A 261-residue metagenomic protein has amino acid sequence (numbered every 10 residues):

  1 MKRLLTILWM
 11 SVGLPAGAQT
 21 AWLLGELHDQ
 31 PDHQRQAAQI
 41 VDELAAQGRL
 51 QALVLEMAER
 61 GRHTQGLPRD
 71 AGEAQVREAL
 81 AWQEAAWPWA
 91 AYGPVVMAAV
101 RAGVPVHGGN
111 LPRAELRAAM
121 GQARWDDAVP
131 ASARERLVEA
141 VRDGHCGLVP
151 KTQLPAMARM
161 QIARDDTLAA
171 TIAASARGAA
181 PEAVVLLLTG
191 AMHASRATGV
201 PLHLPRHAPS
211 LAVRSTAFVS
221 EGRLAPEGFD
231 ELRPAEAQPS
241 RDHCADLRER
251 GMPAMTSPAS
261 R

Functional and structural regions predicted by a protein language model:
K2-P15: Bacterial N-terminal signal peptides
A18-A46: Zymogen propeptides
T20-W22, Q51, A183-T189: Generic beta-sheet signal
L27-Q30, A58-R62, P112-L116, A191-S195 (+1 more regions): Solvent-exposed loop/turn segments at secondary-structure junctions within structured extracellular/periplasmic domains
Q51-E59, S215-F218: Short internal beta-strands
T64-A179: A substrate-binding/cap region within the structured catalytic cores of diverse enzymes
A156, M160, A183-R196, V213-S215: Glycine-rich anion-binding loop/nest that anchors nucleotide
A176, H193-R261: C-terminal regions of proteins
